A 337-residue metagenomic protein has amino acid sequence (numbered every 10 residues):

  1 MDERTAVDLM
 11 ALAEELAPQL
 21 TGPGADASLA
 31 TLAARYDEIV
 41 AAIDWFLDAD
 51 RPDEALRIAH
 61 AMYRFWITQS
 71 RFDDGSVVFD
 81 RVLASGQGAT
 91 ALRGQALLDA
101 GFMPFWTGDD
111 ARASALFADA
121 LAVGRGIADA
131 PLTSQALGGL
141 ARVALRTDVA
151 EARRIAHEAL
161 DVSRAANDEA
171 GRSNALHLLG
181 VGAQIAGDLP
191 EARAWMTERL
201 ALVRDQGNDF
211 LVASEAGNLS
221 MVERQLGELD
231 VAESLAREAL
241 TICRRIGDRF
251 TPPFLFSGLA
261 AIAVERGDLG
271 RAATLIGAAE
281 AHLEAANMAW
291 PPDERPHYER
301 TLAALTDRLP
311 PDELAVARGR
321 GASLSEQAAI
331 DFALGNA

Functional and structural regions predicted by a protein language model:
D2, A6, A25-P104, S134: Short, well-ordered secondary-structure microsegments that present a prominent hydrophobic/aromatic side chain
D2-G22, I43, H60-M62, A278-A289 (+2 more regions): Short acidic-capped amphipathic helix/loop micro-motif used as an active-site/signal-coupling element
E3, L29-Y36, P52-A59, D73-S76 (+8 more regions): Conserved positions within tetratricopeptide repeat
T5, L9, I39-A42, G75 (+13 more regions): Tetratricopeptide repeat
L16-A30, I246-R249, E284-T301: Acidic, Ser/Thr-rich low-complexity linear motifs
D48-D50, G86-A89, V123-D129, R146 (+6 more regions): Short coil/turn linkers that connect adjacent helices within long alpha-helical scaffolds, especially alpha-solenoid
L56-Q69, L92-D109, L132-V149, A170-D188 (+5 more regions): Tandem amphipathic alpha-helical repeat scaffolds
G270-A337: C-terminal non-catalytic interaction modules
